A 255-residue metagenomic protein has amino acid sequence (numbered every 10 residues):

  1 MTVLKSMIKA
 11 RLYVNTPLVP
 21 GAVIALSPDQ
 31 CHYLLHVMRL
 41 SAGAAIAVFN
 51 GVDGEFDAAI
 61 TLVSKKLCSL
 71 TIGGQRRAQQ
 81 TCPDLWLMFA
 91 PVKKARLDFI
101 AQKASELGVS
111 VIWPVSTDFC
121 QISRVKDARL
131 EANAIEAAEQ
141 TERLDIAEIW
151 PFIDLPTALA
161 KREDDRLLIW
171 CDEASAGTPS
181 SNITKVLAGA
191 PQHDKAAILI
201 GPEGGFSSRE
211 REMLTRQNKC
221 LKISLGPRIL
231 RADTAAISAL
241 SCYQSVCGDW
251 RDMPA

Functional and structural regions predicted by a protein language model:
M1-R77: N-terminal positively charged helical leader segments and presequences
M1-Y13, G189-Q192, R216, D249-A255: Short, low-complexity, intrinsically disordered N-terminal peptides in bacterial proteins
T16-P17, P28-D29, G51-V52, P91-V92 (+3 more regions): Fold-independent oxyanion-binding glycine-rich loops and adjacent beta-strand/coil segments at enzyme active sites
R77-W170: RNA substrate-binding interface of SAM-dependent RNA methyltransferases
L168-M213, K219-S224: Active-site/ligand-binding-proximal alpha/beta "capping" segment
S208-A255: Structured adenosyl-cofactor binding patch, chiefly the S-adenosyl-L-methionine
